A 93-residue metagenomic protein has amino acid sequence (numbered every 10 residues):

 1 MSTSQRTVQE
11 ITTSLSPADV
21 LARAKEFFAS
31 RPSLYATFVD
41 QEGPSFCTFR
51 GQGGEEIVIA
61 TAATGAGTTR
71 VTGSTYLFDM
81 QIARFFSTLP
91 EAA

Functional and structural regions predicted by a protein language model:
M1-T37: Terminal, regulation- and interaction-focused segments at domain boundaries
E10, E26, E42, E55-E56 (+1 more regions): Glutamate identity and glutamate-enriched acidic tracts
V20-L21, E42, V71, F78: Short linear sequence motifs
A24-K25, P32-Y35, F46, G73 (+1 more regions): Generic intrinsically disordered, low-complexity segments enriched for polar/acidic and small residues
T37-E55: Short, structured protein-protein interaction patches enriched in aromatics and acidic/basic residues, typified by
F49-A93: Beta-strand/loop substructures that line and gate deep hydrophobic ligand-binding cavities in soluble
